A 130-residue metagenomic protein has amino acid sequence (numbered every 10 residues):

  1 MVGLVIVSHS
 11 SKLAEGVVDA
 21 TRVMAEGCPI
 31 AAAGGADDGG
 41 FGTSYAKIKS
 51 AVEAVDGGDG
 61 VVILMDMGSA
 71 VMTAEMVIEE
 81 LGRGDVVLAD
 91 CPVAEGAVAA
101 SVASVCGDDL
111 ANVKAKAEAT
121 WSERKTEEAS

Functional and structural regions predicted by a protein language model:
M1-S130: N-terminal loops that bind phosphate or other acidic moieties and the adjacent beta-alpha structural core
